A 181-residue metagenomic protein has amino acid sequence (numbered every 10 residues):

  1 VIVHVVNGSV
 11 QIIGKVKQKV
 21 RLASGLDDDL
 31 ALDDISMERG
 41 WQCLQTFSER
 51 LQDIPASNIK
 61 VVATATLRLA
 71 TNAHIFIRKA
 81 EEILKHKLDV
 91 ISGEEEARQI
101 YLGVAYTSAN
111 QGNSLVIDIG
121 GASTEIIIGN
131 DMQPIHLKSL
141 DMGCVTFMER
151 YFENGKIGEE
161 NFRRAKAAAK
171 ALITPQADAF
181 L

Functional and structural regions predicted by a protein language model:
V1: Glycine-rich anion/phosphate-binding loops
H4-I119, I127-L181: Nucleotide/phosphate-binding catalytic cleft detector across ATP-hydrolyzing and phosphate-transferring enzymes
A122: Short acidic, Gly/Ser-rich segments with clustered Asp/Glu that frequently serve as metal-coordination loops in enzyme
